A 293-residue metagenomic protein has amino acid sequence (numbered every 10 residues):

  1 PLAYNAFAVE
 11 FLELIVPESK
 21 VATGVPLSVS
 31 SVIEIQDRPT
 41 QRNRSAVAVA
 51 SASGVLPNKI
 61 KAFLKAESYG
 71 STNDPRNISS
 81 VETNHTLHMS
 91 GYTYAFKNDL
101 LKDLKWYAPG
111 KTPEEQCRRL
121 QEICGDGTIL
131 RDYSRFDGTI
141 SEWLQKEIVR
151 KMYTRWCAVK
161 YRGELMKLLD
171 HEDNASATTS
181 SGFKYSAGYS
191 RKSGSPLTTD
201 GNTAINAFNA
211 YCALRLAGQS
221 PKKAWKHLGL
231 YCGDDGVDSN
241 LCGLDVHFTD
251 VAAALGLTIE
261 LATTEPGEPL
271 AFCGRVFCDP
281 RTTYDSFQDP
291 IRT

Functional and structural regions predicted by a protein language model:
P1-T293: Viral RNA-dependent RNA polymerase
